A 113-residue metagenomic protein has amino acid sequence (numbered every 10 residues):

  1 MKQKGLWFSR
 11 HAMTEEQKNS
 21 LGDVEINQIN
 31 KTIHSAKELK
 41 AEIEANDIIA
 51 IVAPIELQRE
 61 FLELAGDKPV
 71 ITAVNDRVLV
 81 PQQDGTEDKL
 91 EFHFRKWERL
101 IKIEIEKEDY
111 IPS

Functional and structural regions predicted by a protein language model:
M1-A50, L57-S113: Long, low-complexity, Lys/Arg-enriched
